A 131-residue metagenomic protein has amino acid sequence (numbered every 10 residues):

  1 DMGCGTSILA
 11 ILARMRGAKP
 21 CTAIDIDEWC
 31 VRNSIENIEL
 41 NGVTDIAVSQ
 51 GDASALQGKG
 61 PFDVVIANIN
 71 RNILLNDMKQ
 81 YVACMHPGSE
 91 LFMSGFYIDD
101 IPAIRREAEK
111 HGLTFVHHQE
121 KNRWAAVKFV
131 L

Functional and structural regions predicted by a protein language model:
D1-Q57: Conserved SAM/SAH cofactor-binding pocket of Class I
W29, N72, D99: Conserved Rossmann-like nucleotide-cofactor binding loop
V64-I66: Hydrophobic beta-strand segment of the Class I
L75-E90: A short glycine-rich, Lys/Arg-flanked "PGG" loop and its adjoining helix->strand segment in the class I
M93-I98: Short strand-turn motif at the edge of the Rossmann-like AdoMet-binding core
D99-E109: Conserved class I S-adenosyl-L-methionine
T114-L131: Core SAM-dependent methyltransferase catalytic element
